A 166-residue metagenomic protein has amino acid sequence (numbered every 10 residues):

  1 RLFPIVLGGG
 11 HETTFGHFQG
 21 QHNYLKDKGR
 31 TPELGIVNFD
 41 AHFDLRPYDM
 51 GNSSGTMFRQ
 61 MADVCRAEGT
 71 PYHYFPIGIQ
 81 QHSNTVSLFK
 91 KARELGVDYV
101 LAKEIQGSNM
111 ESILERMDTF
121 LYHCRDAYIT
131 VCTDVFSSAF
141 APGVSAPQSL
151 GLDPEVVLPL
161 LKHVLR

Functional and structural regions predicted by a protein language model:
R1-R166: Conserved alpha-helical scaffold segments that buttress catalytic/binding sites
